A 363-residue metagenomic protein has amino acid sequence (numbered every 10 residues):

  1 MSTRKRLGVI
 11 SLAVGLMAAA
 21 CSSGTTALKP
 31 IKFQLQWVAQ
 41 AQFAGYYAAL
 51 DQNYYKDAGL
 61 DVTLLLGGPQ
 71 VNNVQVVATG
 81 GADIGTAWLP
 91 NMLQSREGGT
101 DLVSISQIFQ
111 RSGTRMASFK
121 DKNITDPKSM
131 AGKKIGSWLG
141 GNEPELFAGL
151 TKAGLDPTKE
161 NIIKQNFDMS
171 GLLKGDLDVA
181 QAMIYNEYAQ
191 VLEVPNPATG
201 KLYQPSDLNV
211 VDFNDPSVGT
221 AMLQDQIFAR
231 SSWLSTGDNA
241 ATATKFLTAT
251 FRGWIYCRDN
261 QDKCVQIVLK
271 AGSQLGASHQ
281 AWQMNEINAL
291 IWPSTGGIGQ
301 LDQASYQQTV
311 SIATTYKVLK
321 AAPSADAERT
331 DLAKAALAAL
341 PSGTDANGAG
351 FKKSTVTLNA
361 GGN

Functional and structural regions predicted by a protein language model:
M1-P30, G343-N363: Short, low-complexity disordered leader/linker segments with a strong preference for bacterial N-terminal type II
T25-K174, D178-Y185, P205-D207, V211-F213: Short, glycine-/small- and polar/acidic-enriched structural segments that line small-molecule recognition paths
Y54-D57, A153-D156, P197-Y203, L275 (+2 more regions): Short helix-capping segments at alpha-helix termini
D57, L202-T220, A289-Q303: Short, solvent-exposed loop/beta-turn-alpha elements that line the ligand-binding surface or hinge of extracytoplasmic
T63, V71, L208-F213, W282-A289 (+1 more regions): Short linear loop/turn motifs
P90, K122, F167-S170, G175-S273: Pocket-lining segment of extracytoplasmic ligand-binding domains
G237-K320: Secondary-structure end/capping motifs
Q307-N363: Conserved C-terminal helix/tail region of periplasmic/extracytoplasmic solute-binding proteins
